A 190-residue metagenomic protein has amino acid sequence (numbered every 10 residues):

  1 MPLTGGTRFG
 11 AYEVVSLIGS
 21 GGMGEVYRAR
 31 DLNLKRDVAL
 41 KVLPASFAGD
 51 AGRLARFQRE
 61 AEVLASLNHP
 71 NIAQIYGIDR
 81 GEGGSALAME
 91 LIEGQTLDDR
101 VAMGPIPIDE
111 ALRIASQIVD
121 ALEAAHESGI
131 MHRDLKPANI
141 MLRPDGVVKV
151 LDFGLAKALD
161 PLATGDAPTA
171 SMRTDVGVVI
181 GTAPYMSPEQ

Functional and structural regions predicted by a protein language model:
M1-Q190: Conserved ATP-binding/catalytic core of the eukaryotic-like protein kinase fold, especially serine/threonine kinases
